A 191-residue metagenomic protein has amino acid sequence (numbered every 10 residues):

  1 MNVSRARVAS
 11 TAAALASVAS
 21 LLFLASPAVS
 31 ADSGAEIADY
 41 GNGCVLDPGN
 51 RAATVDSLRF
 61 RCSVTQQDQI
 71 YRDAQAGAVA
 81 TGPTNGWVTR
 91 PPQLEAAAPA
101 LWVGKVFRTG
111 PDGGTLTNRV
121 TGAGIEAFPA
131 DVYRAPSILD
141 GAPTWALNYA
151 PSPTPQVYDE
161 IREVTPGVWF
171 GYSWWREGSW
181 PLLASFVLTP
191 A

Functional and structural regions predicted by a protein language model:
N2-L139, A191: Amphipathic/hydrophobic helical signal segments and adjacent flexible N-terminal regions that mediate secretion
V79-T81, A142-T144, L183: Sequence-level motif detector for i,i+2 pairs with an aromatic at +2
G86, V120, W145-S152, G171-W175: Short beta-strand segments that buttress and anchor functional surface loops
P92-L94, G167-W174: Short amphipathic alpha-helical segments with coiled-coil-like heptad repeat character
F128-G167: Acidic, glycine-rich flexible loop segments
V157-D159, Y172-S173, L183-A184: A short secondary-structure junction signal
W175-A191: Edge beta-strand at a domain terminus
